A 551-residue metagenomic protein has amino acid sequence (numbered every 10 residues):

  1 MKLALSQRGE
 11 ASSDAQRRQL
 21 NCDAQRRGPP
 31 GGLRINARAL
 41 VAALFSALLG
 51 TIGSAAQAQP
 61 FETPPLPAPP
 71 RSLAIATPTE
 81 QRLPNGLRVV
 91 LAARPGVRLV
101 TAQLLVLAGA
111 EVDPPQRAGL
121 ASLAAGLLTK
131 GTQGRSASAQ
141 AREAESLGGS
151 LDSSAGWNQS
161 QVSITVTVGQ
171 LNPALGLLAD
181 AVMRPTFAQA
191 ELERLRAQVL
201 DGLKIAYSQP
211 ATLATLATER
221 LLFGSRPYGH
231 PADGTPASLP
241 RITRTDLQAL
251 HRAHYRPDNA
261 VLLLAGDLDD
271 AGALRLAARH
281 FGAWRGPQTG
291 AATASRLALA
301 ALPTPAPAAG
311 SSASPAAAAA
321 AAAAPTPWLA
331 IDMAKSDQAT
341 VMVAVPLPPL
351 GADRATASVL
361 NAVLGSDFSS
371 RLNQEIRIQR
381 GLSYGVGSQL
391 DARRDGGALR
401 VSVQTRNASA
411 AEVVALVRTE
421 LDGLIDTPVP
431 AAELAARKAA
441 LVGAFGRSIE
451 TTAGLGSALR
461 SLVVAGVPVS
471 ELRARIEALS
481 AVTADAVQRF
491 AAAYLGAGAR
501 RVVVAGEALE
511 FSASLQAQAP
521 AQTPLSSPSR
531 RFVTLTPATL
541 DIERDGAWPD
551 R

Functional and structural regions predicted by a protein language model:
L3-A4, S54-P84: Short, low-structural-confidence N-terminal segments
A39-I52: Bacterial N-terminal signal peptides
F45, Q59, R82, A139-A292 (+5 more regions): Charge-rich, well-structured scaffold segments of protease-associated domains
R71-Q103: Mature N-terminal segment immediately following signal peptide/propeptide cleavage in secreted/periplasmic
T101-T165, H230-P231, D367-L382: M16/MPP (pitrilysin/insulinase) zinc-metallopeptidase core fold and M16-derived inactive scaffolds
L105, G290-S369, A538-R551: His/Glu-based metal-binding/catalytic segments typifying zinc-dependent metallopeptidases
